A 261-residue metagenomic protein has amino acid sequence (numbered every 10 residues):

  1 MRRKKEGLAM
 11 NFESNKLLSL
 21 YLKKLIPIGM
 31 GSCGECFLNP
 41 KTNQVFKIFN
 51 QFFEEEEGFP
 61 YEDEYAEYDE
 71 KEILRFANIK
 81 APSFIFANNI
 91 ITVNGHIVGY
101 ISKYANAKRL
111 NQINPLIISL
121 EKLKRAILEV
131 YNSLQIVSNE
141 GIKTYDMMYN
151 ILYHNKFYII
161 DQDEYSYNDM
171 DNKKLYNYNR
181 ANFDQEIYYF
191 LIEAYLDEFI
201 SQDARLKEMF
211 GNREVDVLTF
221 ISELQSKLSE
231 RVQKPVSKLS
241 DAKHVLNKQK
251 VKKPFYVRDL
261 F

Functional and structural regions predicted by a protein language model:
M1-I26, E64-Y68: Juxta-kinase regulatory segment immediately upstream of eukaryotic protein kinase catalytic domains
Y21-I90, I113-N114: ATP-binding glycine-rich loop module of kinase domains
K41, H96-V98, N155: Conserved catalytic motifs of the protein kinase core domain
Q44, S83, Y100, Y158-D161 (+1 more regions): Protein kinase-like catalytic core scaffold
F53, R109, Y167-D169: Conserved protein kinase catalytic core
K80-I127: Conserved structural core of kinase catalytic domains
I113-L152, F157: Conserved kinase catalytic-core helix
H154-F261: C-lobe/activation-segment region of protein kinase-like
